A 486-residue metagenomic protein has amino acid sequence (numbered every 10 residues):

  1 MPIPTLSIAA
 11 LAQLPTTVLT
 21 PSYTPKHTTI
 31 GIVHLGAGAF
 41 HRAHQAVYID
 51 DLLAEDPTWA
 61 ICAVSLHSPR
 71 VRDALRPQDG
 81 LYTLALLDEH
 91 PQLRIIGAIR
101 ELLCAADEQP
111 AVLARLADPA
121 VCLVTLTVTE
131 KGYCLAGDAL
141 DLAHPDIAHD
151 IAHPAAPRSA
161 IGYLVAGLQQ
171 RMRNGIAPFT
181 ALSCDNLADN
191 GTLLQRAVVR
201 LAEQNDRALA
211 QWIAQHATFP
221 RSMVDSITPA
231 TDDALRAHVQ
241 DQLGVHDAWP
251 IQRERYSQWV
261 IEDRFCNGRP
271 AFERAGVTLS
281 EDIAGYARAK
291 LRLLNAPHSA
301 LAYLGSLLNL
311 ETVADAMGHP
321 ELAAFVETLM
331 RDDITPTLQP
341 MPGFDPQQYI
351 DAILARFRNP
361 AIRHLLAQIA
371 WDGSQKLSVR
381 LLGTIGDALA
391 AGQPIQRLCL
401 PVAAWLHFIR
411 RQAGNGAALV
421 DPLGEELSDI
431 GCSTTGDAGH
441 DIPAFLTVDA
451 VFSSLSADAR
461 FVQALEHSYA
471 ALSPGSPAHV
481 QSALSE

Functional and structural regions predicted by a protein language model:
M1-E486: Substrate/ligand-engaging "lid" and interaction regions
